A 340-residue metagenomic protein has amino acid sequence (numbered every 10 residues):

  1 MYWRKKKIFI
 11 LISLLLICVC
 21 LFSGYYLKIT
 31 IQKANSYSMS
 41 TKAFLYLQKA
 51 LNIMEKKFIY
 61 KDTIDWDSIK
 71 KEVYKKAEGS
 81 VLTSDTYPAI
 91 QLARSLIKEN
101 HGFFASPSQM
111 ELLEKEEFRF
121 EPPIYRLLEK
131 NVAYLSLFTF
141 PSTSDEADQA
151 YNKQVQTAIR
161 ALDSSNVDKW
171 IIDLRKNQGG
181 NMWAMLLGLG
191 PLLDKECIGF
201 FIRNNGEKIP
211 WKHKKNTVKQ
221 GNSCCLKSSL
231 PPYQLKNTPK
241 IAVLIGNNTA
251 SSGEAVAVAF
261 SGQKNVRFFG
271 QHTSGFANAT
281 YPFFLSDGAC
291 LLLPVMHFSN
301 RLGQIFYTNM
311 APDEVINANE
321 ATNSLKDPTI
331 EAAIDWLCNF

Functional and structural regions predicted by a protein language model:
M1-S23: N-terminal Sec-pathway targeting helices
C18-S36: Membrane-interface motif at the C-terminal end of an N-terminal transmembrane signal
Y46, Y60-K130: Extended, small/polar residue-biased N-terminal targeting/export presequences and adjacent propeptide/linker tracts
A50, A93, L135, I172 (+5 more regions): Terminal peptide-recognition signature
L96-V167, V218-S223, S229, N309-L325: C-terminal, low-ordered peptide segments at domain boundaries
S136-F140, D173-N177, R203-N205, L244-N248 (+2 more regions): Active-site-proximal beta-strand/loop segments in catalytic clefts of secreted hydrolases
A158, L162-G179, P239, V243-L244: Short acidic catalytic loops
G180-K240, N278-P282, V295-S299, I305-F306: Gly/Ser/Thr-rich loop/hinge elements
